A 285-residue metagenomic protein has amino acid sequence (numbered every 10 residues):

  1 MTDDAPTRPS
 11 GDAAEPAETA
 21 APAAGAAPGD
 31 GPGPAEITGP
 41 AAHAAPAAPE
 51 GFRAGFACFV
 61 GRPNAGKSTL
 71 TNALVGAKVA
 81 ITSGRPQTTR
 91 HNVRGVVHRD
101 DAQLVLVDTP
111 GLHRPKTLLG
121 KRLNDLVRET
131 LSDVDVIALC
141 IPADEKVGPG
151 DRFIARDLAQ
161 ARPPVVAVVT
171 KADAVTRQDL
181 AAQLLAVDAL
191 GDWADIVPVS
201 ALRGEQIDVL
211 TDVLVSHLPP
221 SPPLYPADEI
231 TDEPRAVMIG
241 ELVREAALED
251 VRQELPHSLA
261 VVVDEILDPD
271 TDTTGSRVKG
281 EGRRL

Functional and structural regions predicted by a protein language model:
T2-A24, P28-V136, I141: Conserved G1/Walker A P-loop phosphate-binding module
C58, N72, H91, G95 (+8 more regions): Solvent-exposed alpha-helical segments within well-ordered globular domains of core cellular machineries
G61-R62, D108-G111, I141, V169 (+2 more regions): Flexible glycine-/small-residue-rich
A77, V96-D100, P115, T130-I137 (+5 more regions): Conserved, well-folded catalytic cores of nucleic-acid-processing and energy-transducing macromolecular machines
P86-T88, P110-H113, A143-V147, A172-V175 (+2 more regions): Conserved nucleotide-binding/hydrolysis micro-motifs of P-loop NTPases
H98-Q103, R122-I196, D268-D270: Conserved C-terminal guanine-recognition region of P-loop GTPase G domains, centered on the G4
P163-P164, D173-T231: Canonical P-loop GTPase G-domain recognition
R235-L285: P-loop NTP-binding site
